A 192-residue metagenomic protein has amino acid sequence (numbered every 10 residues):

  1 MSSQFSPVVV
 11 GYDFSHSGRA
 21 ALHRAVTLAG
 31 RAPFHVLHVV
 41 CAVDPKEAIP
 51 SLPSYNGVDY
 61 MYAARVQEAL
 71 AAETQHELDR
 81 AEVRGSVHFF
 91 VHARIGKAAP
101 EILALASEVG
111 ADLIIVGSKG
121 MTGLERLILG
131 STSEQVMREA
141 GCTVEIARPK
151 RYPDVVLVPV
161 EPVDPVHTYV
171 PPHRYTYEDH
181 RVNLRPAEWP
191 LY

Functional and structural regions predicted by a protein language model:
M1-Q4, L105-V155: Gly/Ser-rich helix-loop-strand patches that form or flank binding pockets for ribonucleotide-derived cofactors
S2-G57, Y152-D154, E161-Y192: Small/aliphatic-rich secondary-structure junction motif
A20, E101, G123: Phosphate- and divalent-cation-binding pockets in alpha/beta enzyme and binding domains that engage nucleotide-derived
A25, L78-A81, I102, V136: Aromatic/hydrophobic pocket-lining residues that form π-stacking "cages" and hydrophobic walls in ligand
H38-V40, F90-R94, E145: General small-molecule cofactor/ligand-binding pocket signal
G57-A72: A short acidic, glycine-rich active-site loop that binds or catalyzes chemistry on phosphate/adenosine moieties
V83-F90: A short helix-to-beta-strand connector/capping loop
A93-E101: Charged docking surfaces used in two-component/phosphorelay signaling
